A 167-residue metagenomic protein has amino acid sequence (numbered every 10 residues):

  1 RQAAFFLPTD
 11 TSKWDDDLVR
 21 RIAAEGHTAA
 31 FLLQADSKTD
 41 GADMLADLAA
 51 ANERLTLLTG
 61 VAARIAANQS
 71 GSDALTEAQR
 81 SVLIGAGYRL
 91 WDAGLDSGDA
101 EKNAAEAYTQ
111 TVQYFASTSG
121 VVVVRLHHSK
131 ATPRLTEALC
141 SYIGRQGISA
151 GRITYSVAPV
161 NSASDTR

Functional and structural regions predicted by a protein language model:
R1-A4, K13, K102, Q113-R167: Terminal accessory/targeting
R1-L57, V61-A62, N68, E137 (+2 more regions): Active-site beta->alpha N-cap acidic-glycine motif
L7-T11, L33-A35, S70-S72, G94-S97 (+2 more regions): A mature extracytoplasmic/lumenal domain signature
L18, E77-Q79, S164-D165: Short aromatic-enriched loop/helix-cap "lid" or pocket-rim segments at secondary-structure transitions that line
F31-L33, A63-I65, D92-G94, V121-L126: Short beta-strands and strand-loop turn motifs
D36-L57, S72-G120, T132-A138: Alpha-helical scaffold elements lining the catalytic groove of polysaccharide deacetylases
